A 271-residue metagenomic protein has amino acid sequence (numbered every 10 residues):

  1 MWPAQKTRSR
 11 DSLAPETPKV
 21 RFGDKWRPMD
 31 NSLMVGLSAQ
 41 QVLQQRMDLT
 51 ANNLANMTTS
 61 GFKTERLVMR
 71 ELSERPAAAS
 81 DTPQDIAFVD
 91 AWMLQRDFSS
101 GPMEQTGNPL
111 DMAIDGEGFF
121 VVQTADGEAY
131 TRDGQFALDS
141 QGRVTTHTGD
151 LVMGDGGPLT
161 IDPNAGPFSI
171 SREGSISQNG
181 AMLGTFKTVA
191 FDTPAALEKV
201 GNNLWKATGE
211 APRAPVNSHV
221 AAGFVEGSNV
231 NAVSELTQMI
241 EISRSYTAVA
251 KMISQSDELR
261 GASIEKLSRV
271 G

Functional and structural regions predicted by a protein language model:
W2, K6-R8, E16-G271: Amphipathic alpha-helical polymerization modules
